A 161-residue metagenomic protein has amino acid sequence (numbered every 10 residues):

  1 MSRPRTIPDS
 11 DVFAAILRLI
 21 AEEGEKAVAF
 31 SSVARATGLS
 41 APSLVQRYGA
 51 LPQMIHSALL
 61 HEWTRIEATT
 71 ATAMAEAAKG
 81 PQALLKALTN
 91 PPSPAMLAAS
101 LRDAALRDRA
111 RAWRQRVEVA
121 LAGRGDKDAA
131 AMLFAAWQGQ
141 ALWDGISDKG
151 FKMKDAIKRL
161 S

Functional and structural regions predicted by a protein language model:
M1-T6: N-terminal intrinsically disordered/low-complexity leader segments
D9-D11, A15-Q53, S57: Helix-turn-helix
D11, A15-E23, T69-E76, M96-A99 (+1 more regions): Solvent-exposed, amphipathic alpha-helical segments
M54-E62, R109: Alpha-helical DNA-contacting segments of helix-turn-helix folds
T64, A68-S93, L133: Hydrophobic alpha-helical connector segments
Q82-R114: Amphipathic alpha-helical segments used for helix-helix packing
R107, R111, G123-S161: Hydrophobic/aromatic-rich alpha-helical bundle segments in the mid-to-C-terminal region
Q115-A122: An amphipathic alpha-helix signature
